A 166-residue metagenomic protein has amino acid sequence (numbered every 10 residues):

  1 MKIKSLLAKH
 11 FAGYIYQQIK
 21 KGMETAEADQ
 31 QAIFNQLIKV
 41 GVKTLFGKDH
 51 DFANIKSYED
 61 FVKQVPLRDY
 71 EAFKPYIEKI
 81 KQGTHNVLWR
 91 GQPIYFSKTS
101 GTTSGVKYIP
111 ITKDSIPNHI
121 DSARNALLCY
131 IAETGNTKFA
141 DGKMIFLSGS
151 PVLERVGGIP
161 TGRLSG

Functional and structural regions predicted by a protein language model:
M1-K98, S104-G166: Nucleotide 5′-phosphate-binding alpha/beta core
